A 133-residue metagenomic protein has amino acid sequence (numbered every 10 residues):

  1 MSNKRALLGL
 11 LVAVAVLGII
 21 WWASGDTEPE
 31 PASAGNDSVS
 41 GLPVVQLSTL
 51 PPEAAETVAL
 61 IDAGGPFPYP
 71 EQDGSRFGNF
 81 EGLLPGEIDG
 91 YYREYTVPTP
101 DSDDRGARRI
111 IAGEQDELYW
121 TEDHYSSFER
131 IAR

Functional and structural regions predicted by a protein language model:
M1-D37: Core subunits and conserved enzymes of cellular information-processing and envelope-translocation systems across
S2-L7, E53-E56, Q72, D89 (+1 more regions): A charge-rich, low-complexity, intrinsically flexible signal that marks solvent-exposed coils, linkers, repeats
A6, V16, G41, V45-S48 (+2 more regions): A broad "ordered helical/assembly scaffold" signature
W21-A23, A54, L60, I88: Cytosolic catalytic domains that perform sulfur/thiol-centered chemistry
T27, T49, T57, T96-T99 (+1 more regions): Residue-identity detector for threonine
D37-E81: Extracytoplasmic/periplasm-facing segments of secreted or lipoprotein envelope proteins
P68-R133: Functional cores of ribonucleases/endoribonucleases
